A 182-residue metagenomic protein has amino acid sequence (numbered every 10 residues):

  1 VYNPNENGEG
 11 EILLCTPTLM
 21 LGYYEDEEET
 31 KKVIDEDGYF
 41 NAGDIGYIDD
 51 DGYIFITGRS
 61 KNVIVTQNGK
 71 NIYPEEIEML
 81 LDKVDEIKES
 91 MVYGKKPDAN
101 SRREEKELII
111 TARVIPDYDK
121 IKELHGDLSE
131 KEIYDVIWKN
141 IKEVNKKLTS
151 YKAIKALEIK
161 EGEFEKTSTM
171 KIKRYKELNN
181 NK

Functional and structural regions predicted by a protein language model:
Y2-P4, L14-C15, D35-E36, N41-G43 (+1 more regions): Thr-Gly-centered strand-to-loop micro-motif
P4-N7, D49, T66, K166-T167: Short, acidic, Ser/Thr-enriched surface-loop or helix-capping motifs
G10: C-terminal binding/interaction regions
T16, L21-G22, I45-L148: AMP-binding/adenylate-forming catalytic core of the ANL superfamily
E29-T30: Short secondary-structure edge/capping micro-motifs at helix/strand boundaries
D37-G38, A42-G43, K88, K160-G162: Short loop/turn microsegments at loop-to-beta-strand junctions
M91-G94, K142-K182: Conserved C-terminal "lid"/linker of ANL adenylate-forming enzymes
